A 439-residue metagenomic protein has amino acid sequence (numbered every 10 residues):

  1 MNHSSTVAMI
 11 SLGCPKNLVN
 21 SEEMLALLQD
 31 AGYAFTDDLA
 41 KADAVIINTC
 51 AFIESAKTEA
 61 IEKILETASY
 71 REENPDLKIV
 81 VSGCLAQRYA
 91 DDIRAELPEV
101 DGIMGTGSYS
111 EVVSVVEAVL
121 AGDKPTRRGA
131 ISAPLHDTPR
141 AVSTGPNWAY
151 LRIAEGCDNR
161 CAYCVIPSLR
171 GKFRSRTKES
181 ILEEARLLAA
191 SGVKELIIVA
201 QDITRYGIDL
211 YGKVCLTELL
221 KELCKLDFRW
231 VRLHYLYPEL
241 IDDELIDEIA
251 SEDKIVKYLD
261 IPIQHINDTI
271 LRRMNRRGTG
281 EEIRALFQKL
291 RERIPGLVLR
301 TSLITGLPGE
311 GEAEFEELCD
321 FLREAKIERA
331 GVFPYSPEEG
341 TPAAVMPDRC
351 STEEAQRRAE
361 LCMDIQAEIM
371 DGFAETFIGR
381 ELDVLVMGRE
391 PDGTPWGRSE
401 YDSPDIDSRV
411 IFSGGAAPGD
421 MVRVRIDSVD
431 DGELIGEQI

Functional and structural regions predicted by a protein language model:
M1-Y206, E244, L259, E281-E292 (+4 more regions): Proteins enriched for Cys/Gly/acidic motifs involved in redox and nucleic-acid/cofactor modification
I10, V199-Q201, H234-L236, P262-Q264 (+6 more regions): Generic beta-strand/beta-sheet core signal
A51-F52, R170-G171, L210-K213, R272-G278 (+1 more regions): Short glycine-enriched, charge-decorated loop/helix-capping segments at active-site entrances that position
I79-V80, R88, I93, A190-A313 (+1 more regions): Conserved SAM/AdoMet-binding glycine-rich loop
A141-V142, D247-S251, I263, A374-T376 (+2 more regions): Replace "in large, NTP-powered and nucleic-acid-processing enzymes" with "in large, NTP-powered factors and other
C161, I181, I198, L233 (+7 more regions): Conserved, mostly hydrophobic/aromatic
V332-D348: Aromatic/acidic polysaccharide-binding cleft in carbohydrate-active enzymes
V345-I439: Terminal RNA-binding accessory module
